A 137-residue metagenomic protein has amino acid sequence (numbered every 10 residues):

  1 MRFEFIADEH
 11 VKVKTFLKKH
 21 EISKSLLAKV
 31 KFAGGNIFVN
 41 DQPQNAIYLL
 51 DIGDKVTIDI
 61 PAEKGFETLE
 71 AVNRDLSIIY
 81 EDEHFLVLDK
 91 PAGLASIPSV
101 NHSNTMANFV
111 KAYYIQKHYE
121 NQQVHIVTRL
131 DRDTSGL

Functional and structural regions predicted by a protein language model:
M1-L137: RNA pseudouridine synthases
